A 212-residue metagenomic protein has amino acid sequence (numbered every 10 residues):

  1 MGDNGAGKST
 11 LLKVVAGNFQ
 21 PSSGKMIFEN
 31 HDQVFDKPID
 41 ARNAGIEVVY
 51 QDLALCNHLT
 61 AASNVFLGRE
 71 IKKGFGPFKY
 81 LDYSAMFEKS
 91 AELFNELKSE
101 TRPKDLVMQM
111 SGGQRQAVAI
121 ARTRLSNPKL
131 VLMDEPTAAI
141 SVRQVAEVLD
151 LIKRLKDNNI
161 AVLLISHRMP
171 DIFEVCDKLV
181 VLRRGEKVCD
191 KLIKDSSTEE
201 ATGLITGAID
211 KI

Functional and structural regions predicted by a protein language model:
M1-I212: Glycine-rich phosphate-binding loops of nucleotide-dependent enzymes
